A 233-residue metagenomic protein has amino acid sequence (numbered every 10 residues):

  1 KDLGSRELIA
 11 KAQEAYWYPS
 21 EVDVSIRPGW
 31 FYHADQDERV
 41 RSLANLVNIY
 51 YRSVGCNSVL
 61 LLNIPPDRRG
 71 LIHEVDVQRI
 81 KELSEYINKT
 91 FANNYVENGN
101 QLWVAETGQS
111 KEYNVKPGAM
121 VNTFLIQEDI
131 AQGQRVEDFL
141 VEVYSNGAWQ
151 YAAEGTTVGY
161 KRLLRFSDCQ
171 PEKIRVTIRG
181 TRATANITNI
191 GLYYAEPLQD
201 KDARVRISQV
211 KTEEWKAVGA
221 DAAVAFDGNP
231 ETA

Functional and structural regions predicted by a protein language model:
K1-N146, Y151-F166, T177-T188, Y193-E196 (+1 more regions): Mature catalytic domains of secreted/periplasmic carbohydrate-active enzymes
Q13, L198-E231: Predominantly extracellular/luminal regions of secreted and cell-surface proteins, especially disulfide-bonded
C169-K173: Extracellular Ig-like/FN3 beta-sandwich strand-entry sites
